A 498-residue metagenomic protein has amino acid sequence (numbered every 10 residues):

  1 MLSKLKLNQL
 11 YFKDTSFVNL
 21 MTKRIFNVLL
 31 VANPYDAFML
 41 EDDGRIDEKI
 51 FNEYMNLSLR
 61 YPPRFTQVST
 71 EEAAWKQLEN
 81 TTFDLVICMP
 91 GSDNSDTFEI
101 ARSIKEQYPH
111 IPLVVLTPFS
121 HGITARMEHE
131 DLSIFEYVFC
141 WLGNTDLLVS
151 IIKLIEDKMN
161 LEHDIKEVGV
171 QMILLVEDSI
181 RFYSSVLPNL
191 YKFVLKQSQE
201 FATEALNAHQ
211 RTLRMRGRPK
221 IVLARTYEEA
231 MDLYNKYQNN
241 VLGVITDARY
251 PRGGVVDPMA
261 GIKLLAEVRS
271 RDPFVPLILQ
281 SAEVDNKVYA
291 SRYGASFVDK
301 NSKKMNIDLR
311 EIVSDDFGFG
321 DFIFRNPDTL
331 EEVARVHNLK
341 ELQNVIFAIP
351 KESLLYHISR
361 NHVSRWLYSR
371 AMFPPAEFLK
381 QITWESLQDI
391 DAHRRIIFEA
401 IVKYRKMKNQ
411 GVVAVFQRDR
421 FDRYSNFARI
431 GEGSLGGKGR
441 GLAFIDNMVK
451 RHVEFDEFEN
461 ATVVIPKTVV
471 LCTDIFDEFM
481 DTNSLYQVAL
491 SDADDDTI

Functional and structural regions predicted by a protein language model:
M1-T66, E130-Y137, W141-K220, Y227-E228 (+4 more regions): Non-catalytic signal-transmission and effector/linker regions of two-component phosphorelay proteins
L10, M39-D42, I46-F51, P62 (+6 more regions): Conserved phosphotransfer microenvironments
A37-L40, H121-A125, Y183-S184, D285-V288: Short, charged/polar "capping" segments at the starts of alpha-helices and the immediately preceding loops
L116-P118, Q280, K300: Hydrophobic/aromatic residues positioned on beta-strands within the core alpha/beta folds
M127-V138, Y289-F297: As written
D285-N409: Terminal, compositionally biased segments used for targeting/anchoring and flexible tails
F378-I498: Nucleotide/phosphate-binding sheet-loop regions of phosphoryl- and nucleotidyl-transfer enzymes
